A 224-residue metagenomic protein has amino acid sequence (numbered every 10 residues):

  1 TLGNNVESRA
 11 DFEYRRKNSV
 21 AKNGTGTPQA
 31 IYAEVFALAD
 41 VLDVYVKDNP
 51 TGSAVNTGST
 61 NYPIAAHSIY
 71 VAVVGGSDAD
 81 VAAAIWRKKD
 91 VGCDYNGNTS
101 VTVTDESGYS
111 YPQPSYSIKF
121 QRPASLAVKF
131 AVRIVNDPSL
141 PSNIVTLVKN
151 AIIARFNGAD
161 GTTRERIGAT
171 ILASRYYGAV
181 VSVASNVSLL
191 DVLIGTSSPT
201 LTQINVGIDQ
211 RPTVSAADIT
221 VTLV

Functional and structural regions predicted by a protein language model:
T1-V20, T25: Catalytic P-loop NTP-binding/switch module of NTPases
K22-A169: Carbohydrate-recognition loop of C-type lectin domains
Q121, L140-V224: An aromatic-glycine-centered, glycine-rich loop/turn in mixed alpha/beta architecture
